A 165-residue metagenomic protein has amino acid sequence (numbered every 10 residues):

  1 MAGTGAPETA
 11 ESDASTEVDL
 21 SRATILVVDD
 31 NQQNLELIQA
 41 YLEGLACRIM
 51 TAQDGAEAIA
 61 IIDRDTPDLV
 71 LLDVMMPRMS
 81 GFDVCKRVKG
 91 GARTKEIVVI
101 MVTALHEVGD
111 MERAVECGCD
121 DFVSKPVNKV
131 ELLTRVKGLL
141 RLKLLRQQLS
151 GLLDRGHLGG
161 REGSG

Functional and structural regions predicted by a protein language model:
M1-L26, Q39, K143, Q147 (+1 more regions): Non-catalytic signal-transmission and effector/linker regions of two-component phosphorelay proteins
T24, Q32-M50: Two-component/phosphorelay signaling modules centered on CheY-like receiver
D65-L71: Active-site beta3 strand of CheY-like receiver
M76, V88: Receiver (REC) domain active-site loop signature in two-component systems and cognate sites in sensor histidine kinases
G109, V127-V136, L140, L144: C-terminal output helix
